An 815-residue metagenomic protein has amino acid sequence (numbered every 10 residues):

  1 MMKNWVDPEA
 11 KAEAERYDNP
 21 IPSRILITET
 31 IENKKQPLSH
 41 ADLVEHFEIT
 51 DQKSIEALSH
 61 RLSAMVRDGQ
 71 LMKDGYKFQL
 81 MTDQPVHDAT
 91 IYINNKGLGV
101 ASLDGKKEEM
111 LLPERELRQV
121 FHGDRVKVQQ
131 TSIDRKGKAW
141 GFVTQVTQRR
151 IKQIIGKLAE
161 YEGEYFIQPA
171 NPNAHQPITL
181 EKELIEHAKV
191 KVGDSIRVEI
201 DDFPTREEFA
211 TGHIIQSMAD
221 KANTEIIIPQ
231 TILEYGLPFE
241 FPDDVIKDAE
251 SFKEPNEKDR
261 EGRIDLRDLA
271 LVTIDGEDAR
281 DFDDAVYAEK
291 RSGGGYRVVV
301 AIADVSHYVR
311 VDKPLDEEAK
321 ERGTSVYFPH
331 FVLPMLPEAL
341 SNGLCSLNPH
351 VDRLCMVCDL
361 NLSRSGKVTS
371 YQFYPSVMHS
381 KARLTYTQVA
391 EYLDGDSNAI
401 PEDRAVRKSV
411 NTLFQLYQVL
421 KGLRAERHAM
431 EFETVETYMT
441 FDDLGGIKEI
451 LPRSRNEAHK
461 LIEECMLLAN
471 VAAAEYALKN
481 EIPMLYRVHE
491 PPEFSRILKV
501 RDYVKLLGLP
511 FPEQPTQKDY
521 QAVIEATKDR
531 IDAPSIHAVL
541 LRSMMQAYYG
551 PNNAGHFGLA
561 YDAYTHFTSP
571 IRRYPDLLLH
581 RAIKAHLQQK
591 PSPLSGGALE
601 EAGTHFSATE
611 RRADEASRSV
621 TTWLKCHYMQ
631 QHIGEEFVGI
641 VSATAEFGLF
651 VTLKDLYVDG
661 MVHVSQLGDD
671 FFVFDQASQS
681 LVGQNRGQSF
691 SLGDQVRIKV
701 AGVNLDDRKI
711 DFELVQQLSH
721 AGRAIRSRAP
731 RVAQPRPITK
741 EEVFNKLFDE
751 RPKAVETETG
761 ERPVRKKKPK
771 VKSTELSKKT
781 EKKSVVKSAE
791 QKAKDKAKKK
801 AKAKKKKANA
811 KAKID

Functional and structural regions predicted by a protein language model:
M2-V299, S306-V351, R383, A390 (+1 more regions): Charge-lined substrate channels and their catalytic hotspots, especially those that engage the 3′ end of RNA
E45, E183, V192, R197 (+18 more regions): Electropositive polyanion-binding surfaces
I91-I93, L158, V641-A643, G702-N704: Non-cytosolic beta-sheet module surface loops
L103, P169, S363, D442 (+3 more regions): Acidic/polar residues at beta-strand termini and the immediately following turn/coil
E108-P113, A174-L180, Y657-F674, G722-R728: A short macromolecule-binding patch
D124, G141, H663-D706, I710 (+2 more regions): Intrinsically disordered, low-complexity linker and terminal regions at domain boundaries
V128, V198, T644, I698-V700: A generic structural signal for residues embedded in beta-strands
A188, H627-M629, Q688: Outer-membrane beta-barrel proteins
